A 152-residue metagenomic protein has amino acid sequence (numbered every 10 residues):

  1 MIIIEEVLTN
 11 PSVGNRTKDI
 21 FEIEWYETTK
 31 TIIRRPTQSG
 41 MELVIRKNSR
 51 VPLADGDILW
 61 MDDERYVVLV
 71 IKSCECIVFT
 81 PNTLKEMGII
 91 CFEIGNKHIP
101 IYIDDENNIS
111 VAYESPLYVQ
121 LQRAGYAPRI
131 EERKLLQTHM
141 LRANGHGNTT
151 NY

Functional and structural regions predicted by a protein language model:
M1-N15, V111-Y152: Helix-rich terminal scaffold detector
M1-R50: Intrinsically disordered, low-complexity, positively charged segments
I32-R35, R65-I71, C91-F92, N96-I101: Short, flexible, solvent-exposed loop/turn segments with mixed acidic/basic and small polar residues
V51-L53, L59: Short, well-ordered loop/turn sites that connect or cap secondary structure elements
V68-P81: Short glycine-/aliphatic-rich beta-strand segments at the starts of folded cytosolic domains
K85-P128: Conserved, well-structured core segments that form or line functional sites
